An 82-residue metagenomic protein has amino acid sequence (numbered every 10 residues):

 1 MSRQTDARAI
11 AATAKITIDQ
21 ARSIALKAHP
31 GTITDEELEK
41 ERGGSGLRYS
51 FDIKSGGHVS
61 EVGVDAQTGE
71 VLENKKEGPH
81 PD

Functional and structural regions predicted by a protein language model:
M1-D82: Long, terminal "pre-/pro-" and other extracytoplasmic accessory regions that lie outside the mature folded/catalytic
